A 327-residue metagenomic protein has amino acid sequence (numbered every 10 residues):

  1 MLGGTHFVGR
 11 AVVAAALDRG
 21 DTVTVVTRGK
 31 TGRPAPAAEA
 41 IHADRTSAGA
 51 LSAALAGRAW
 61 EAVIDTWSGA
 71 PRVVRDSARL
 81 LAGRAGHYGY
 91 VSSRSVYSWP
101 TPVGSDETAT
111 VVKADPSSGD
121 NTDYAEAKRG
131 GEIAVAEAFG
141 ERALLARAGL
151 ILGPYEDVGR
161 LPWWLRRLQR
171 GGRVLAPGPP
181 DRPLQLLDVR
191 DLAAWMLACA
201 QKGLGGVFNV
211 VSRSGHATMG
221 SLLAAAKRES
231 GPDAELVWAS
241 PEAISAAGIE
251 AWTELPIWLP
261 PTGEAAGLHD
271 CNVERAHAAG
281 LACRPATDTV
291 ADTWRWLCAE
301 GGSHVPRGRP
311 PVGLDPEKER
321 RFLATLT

Functional and structural regions predicted by a protein language model:
M1-R19: N-terminal Rossmann NAD(P)H-binding glycine-rich loop of SDR-like oxidoreductase domains
V25-T31, D44-R45: N-terminal Rossmann-fold cofactor-binding loop
A37-A48, W67-G69: Rossmann-fold cofactor-recognition segment
R58-D115, R129-A134: NAD(P)-cofactor binding segment of oxidoreductase domains
S92, G131-Y155: Conserved beta-loop-beta element that borders a ligand/cofactor-binding pocket
V103-I133, V158-P162, Q185-L186, H216 (+1 more regions): Short-chain dehydrogenase/reductase
G159-W164, P177-K202, G206-N209, S221 (+1 more regions): Substrate-positioning beta->alpha
A198-E264, C271-E274, A291-W294, G301-T327: Mid/C-terminal beta-alpha module of Rossmann-like enzyme folds, strongest in SDR-family dehydrogenases/epimerases
